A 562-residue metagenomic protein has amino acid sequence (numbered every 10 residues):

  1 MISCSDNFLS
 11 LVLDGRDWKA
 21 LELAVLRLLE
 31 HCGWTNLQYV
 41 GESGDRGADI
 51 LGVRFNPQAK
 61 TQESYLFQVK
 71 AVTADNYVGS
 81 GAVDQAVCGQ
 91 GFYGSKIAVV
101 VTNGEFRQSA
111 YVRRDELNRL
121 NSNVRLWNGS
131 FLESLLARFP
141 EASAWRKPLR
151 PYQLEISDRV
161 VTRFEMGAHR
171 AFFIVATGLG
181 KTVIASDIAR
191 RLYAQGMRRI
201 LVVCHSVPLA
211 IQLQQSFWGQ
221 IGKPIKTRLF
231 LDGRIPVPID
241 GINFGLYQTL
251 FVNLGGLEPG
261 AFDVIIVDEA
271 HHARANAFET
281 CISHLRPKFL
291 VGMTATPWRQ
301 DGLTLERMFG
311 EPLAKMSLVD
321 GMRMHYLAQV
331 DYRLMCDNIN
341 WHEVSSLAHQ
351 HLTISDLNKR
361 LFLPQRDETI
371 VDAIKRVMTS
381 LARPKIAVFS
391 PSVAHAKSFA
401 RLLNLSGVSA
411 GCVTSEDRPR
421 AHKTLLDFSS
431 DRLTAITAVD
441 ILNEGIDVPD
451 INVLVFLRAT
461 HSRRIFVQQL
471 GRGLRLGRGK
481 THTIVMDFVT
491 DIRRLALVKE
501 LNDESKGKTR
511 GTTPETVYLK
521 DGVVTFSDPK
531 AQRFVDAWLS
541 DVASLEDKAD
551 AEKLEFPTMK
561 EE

Functional and structural regions predicted by a protein language model:
M1-V175, V183, S505, V523 (+2 more regions): Mixed-charge (Asp/Glu-Lys/Arg
V207-L231: Conserved helix-turn-beta segment of the N-terminal RecA-like "Helicase ATP-binding" lobe in SF1/SF2 helicases
R228-V237, A387, K397-R401, V408-N443: Conserved helicase ATPase core of P-loop NTP-dependent helicases/translocases
F262-D263, T434-T460, I465-L470, H482-D487: A short beta-strand element within the Helicase C-terminal
H271-R333: Post-DEXD/H (motif II) to motif III coupling segment of the RecA-like Helicase ATP-binding lobe
P312-A387: Conserved interdomain linker/interface between the two RecA-like ATPase lobes of SF2 helicase motors
L357, I370-S380, K385, L497-E562: Long, largely alpha-helical accessory region at the distal end of helicase-like NTP-driven motors
R463-I465, R472-D503: Conserved segment of the helicase C-terminal RecA-like domain
